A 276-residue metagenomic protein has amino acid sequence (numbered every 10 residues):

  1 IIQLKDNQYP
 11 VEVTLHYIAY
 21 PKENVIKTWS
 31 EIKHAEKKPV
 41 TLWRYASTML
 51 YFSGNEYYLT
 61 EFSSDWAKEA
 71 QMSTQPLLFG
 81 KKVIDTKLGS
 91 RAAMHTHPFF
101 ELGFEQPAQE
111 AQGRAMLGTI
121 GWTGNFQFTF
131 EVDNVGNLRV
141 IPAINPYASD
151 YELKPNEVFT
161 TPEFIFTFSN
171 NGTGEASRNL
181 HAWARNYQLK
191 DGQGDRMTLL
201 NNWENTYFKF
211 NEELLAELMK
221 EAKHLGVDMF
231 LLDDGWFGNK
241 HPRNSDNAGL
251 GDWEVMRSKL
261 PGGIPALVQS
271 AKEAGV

Functional and structural regions predicted by a protein language model:
I1-E131, Y147: Polysaccharide-binding surfaces and accessory modules of carbohydrate-active proteins
F99-T129, F168-L189, K223, V227-D234 (+1 more regions): Glycine-rich, aromatic-flanked loop segments that form ligand/cofactor-binding clefts across common enzyme folds
Q112, N134, G192-G194: A short, polar/charged loop/turn motif at coil->beta-strand junctions and beta-hairpin connectors
N134-K154: Short acidic, Pro/Gly- and aromatic-enriched capping/linker segments at domain boundaries
Y151-N170: Short Pro-Gly-centered flexible turn/kink motifs
L153, W183-R196: N-terminal amphipathic alpha-helix/helix-capping segment at the start of soluble metabolic enzymes
D191-V276: Aromatic-lined carbohydrate-binding/catalytic grooves of carbohydrate-active enzymes
